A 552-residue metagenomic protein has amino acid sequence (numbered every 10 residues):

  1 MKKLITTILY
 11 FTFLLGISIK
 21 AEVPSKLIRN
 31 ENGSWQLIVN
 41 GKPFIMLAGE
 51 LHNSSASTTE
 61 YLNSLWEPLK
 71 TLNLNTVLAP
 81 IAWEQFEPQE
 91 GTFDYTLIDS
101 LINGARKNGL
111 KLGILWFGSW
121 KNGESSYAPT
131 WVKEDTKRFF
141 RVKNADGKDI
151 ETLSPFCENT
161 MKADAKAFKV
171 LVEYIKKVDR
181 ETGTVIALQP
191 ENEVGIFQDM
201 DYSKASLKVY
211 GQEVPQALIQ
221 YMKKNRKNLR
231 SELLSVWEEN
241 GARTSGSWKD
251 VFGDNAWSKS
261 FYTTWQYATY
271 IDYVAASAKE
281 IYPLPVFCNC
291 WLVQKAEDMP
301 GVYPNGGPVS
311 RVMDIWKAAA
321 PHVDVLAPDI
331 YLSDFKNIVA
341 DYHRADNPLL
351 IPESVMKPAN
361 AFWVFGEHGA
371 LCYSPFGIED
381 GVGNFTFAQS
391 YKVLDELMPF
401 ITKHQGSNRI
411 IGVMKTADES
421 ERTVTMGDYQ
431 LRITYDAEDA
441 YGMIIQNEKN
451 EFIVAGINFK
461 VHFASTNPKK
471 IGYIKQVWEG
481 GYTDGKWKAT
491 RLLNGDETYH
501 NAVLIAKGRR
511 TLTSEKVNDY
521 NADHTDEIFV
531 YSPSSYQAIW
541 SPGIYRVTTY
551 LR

Functional and structural regions predicted by a protein language model:
M1-E22: Bacterial Sec-dependent N-terminal signal peptides
A21-L74: N-terminal carbohydrate-binding accessory modules
E22, W363-Y499: Aromatic- and carboxylate-lined catalytic core of secreted/periplasmic carbohydrate-active enzymes
M46-S57, P80-I98, A145-K166, V178 (+4 more regions): The substrate-binding groove and active-site-proximal loops of carbohydrate-active enzymes, especially glycoside
Y61-R138, Y267-I281: Aromatic-lined substrate-binding rim segments of carbohydrate-active enzymes
L110, Y273-L284, R311-H404: Catalytic-core region of carbohydrate-active enzymes that cleave or remodel glycosidic bonds
R138-M313: Polysaccharide-binding and catalytic clefts of secreted carbohydrate-active enzymes
I453-R552: C-terminal beta-sandwich/jelly-roll accessory domains of carbohydrate-active enzymes
